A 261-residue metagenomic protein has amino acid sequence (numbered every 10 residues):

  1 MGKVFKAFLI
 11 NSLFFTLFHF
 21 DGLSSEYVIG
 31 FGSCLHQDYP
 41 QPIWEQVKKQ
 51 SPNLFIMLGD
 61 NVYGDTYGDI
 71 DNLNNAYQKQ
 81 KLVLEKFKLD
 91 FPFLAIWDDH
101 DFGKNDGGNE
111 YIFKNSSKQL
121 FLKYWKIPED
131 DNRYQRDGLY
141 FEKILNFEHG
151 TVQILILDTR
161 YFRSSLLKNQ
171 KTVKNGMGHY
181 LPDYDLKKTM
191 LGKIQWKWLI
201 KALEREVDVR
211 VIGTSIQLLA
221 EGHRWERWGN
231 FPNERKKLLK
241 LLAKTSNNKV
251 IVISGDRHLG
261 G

Functional and structural regions predicted by a protein language model:
M1-A7: Positively charged n-region of N-terminal signal peptides that target proteins for export
A7-H19: Bacterial N-terminal signal peptides
L23-G261: Metal-dependent phosphoester/phosphodiester hydrolase catalytic core
